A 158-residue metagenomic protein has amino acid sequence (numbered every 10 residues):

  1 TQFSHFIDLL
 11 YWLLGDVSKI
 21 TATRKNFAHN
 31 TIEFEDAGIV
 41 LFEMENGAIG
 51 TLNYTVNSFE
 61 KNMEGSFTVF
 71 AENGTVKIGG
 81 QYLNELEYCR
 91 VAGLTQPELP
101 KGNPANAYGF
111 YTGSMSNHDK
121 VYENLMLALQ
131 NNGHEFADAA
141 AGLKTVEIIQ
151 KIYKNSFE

Functional and structural regions predicted by a protein language model:
T1-I49, Y54-K61, A140: Rossmann-like dinucleotide-binding domain that binds NAD(P)(H)
H5-L9, G65, N117, V121-L125: Hydrophobic alpha-helical segments typical of transmembrane helices and their membrane-interface/capping positions
D16, I20, E72-V76, I152-N155: Phosphate/oxyanion-binding loops and surfaces in catalytic or ligand/nucleic-acid-binding neighborhoods
H29-F34, E45-K120: NAD(P)-dinucleotide binding in Rossmann-like oxidoreductases
A37-L41, P97, Y153-F157: Short alpha-helix boundary/capping motifs
E45, K120, N124-E158: C-terminal helix-rich "cap/oligomerization" subdomain common to oxidoreductases
